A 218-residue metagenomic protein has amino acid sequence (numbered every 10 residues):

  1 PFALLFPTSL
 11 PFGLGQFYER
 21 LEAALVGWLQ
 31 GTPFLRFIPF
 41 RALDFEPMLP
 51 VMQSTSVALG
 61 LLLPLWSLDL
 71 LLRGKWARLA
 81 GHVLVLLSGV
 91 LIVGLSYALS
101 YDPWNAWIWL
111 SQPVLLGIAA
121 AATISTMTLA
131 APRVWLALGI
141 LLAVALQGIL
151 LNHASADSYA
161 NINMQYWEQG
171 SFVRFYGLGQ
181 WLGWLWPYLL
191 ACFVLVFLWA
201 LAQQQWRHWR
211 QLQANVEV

Functional and structural regions predicted by a protein language model:
F2-V218: Bulky hydrophobic segments
